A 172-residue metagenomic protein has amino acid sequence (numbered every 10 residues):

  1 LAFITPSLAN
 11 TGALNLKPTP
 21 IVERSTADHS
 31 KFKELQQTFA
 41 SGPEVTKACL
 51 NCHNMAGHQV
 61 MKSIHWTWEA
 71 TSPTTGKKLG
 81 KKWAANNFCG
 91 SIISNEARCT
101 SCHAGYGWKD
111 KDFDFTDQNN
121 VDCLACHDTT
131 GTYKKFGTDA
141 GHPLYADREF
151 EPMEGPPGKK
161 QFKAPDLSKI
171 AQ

Functional and structural regions predicted by a protein language model:
I4-N119, L124-Q172: Sequence context of c-type cytochrome heme-c attachment sites
